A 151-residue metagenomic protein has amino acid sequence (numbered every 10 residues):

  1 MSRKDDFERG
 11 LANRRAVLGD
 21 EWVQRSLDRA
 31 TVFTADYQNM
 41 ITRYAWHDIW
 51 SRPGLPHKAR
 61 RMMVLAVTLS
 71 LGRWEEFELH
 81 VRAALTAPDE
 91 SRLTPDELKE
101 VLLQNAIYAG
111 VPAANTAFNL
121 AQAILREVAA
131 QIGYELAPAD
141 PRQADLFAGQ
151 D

Functional and structural regions predicted by a protein language model:
M1-K58, V81, T86, T116-D151: Acidic, glycine/proline-rich low-complexity segments that act as flexible tails and inter-domain linkers
R15, S51, T68-L69, E90 (+2 more regions): Amphipathic alpha-helical interaction elements
I41-A45, M62-V67, V101-A106: Short alpha-helical scaffolding segments that buttress acidic/His motifs in well-ordered protein cores
L55, A59-M62, W74: Helical "substrate-binding/catalytic lid" subdomain of Rossmann-like NAD(P)-dependent dehydrogenases/reductases
L65, S70-K99: Mid-chain, well-packed structural core segment of small domains
E100-N105, A137-P141: Short linear loop/turn motifs
V111-N115: Substrate/cofactor-recognition hotspot
